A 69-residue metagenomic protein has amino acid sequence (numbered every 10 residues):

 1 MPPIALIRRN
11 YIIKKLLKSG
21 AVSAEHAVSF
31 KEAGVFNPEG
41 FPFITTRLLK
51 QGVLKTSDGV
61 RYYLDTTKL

Functional and structural regions predicted by a protein language model:
M1-F43: Short amphipathic alpha-helical interface segments
L6, T56-L69: Short, cationic-aromatic polyanion-contact patches
L17-S19, K50-V53, L64-T67: Soluble, non-transmembrane catalytic domains of enzymes that act on hydrophobic metabolites at membranes
S23, K55-T56: Short linear sequence motifs
N37-F41, K55, L69: Short alpha-helical interface elements
P42-Q51: Basic amphipathic alpha-helical segments that dock to polyanions
